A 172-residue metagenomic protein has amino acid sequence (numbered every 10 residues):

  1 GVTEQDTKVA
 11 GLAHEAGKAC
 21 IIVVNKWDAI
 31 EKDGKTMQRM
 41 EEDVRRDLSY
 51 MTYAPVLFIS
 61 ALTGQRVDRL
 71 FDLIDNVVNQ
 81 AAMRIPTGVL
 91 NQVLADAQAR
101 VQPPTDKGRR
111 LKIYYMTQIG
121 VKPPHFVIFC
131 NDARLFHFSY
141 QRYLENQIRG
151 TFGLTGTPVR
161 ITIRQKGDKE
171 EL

Functional and structural regions predicted by a protein language model:
V2-L172: C-terminal-of-GTPase-core extension/linker across diverse P-loop GTPases
